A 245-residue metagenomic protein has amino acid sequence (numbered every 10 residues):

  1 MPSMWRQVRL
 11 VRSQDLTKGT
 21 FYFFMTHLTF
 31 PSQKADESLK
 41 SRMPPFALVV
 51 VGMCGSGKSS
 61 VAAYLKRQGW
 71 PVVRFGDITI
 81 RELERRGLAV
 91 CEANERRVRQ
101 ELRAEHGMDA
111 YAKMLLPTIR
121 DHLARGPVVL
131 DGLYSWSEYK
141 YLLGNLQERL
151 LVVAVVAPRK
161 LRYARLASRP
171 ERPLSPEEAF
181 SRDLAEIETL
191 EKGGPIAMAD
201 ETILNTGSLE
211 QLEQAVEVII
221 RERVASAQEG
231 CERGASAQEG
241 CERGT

Functional and structural regions predicted by a protein language model:
Q7, Q33, Q228-R233, Q238-R243: Intrinsically disordered, low-complexity repeat/linker tracts enriched for polar/charged residues
G19-P45: Extreme N-terminal, non-catalytic leader segments that precede Walker-type/kinase nucleotide-binding cores
M53: P-loop (Walker A) phosphate-binding loop of NTP-binding proteins
K58: Conserved lysine of the Walker
V61: Hydrophobic positions on the alpha1 helix immediately C-terminal to the Walker A/P-loop
W70-G144, R172, E177: ATP-dependent small-molecule kinase phosphotransfer cores that center on conserved nucleotide phosphate-binding segments
D109, S168-E222: Small-molecule kinase domains that catalyze NTP-dependent phosphoryl transfer to phosphate-bearing small molecules
D131-G132, L146-P170: Conserved phosphate-donor/acceptor-positioning beta-strand/loop module used by diverse small-molecule
